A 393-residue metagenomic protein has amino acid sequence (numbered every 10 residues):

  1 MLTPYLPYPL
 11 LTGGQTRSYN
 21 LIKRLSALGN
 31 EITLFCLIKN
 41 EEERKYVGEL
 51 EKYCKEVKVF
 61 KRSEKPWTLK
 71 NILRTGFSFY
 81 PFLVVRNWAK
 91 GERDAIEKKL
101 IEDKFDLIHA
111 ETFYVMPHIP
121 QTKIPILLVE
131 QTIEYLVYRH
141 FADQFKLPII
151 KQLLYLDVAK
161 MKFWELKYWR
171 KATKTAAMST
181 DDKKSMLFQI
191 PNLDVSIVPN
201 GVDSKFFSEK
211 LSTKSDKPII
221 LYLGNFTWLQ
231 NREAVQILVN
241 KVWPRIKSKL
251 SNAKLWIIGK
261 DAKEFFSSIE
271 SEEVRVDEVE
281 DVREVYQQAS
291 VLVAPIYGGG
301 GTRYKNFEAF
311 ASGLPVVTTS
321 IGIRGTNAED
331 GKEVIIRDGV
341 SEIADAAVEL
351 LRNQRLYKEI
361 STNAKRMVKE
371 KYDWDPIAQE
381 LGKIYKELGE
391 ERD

Functional and structural regions predicted by a protein language model:
L69-L83, L127-F163, N225: Acceptor-binding helix/loop patch of EC 2.4 sugar-transfer enzymes, predominantly nucleotide-sugar-dependent
R139, L187, V202-K217, S268: Acidic anion/phosphate-binding donor-loop and adjacent secondary structure in glycosyltransferase catalytic cores
T173, Q287-G301, S312-P315: Acidic donor-binding loop of glycosyltransferase active sites
D181, G201: Carbohydrate-associated surface elements
N252-V291: Nucleotide-activated donor-binding/catalytic signature segment of Leloir-type glycosyltransferases, i.e., the conserved
K305-A309, P315-T319, I335: Short hydrophobic beta-strand element within catalytic cores of glycosyltransferases and related nucleotide-activated
V334-S341, E349-R355: Conserved acidic donor-binding segment of nucleotide-sugar-dependent glycosyltransferases
L356-K371, I377-K383: A short, well-ordered alpha-helix in the C-terminal region of glycosyltransferases
